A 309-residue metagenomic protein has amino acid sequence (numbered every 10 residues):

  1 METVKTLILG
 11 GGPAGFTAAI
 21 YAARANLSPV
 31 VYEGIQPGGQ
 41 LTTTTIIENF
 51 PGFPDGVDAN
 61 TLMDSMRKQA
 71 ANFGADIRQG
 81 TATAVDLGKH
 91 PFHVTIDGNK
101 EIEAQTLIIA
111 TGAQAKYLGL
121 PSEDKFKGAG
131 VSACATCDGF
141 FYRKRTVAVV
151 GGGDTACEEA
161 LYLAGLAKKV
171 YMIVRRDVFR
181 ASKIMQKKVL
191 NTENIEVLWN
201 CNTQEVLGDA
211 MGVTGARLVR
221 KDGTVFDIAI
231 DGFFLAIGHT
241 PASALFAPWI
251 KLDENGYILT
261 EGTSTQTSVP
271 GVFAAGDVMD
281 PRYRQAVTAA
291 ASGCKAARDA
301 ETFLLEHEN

Functional and structural regions predicted by a protein language model:
M1-L9, A25, V30, A75-R145 (+4 more regions): FAD-binding core/adjacent interface of flavoenzyme oxidoreductases
M1-L9, R24-L27, T214-K221, F226-G232 (+4 more regions): Rossmann-like nucleotide/phosphate-binding core characteristic of flavoprotein oxidoreductases
V4-F73, C157-K183, D253: Beta1-alpha1 glycine-rich phosphate/pyrophosphate-binding loop at the start of Rossmann-like nucleotide-binding domains
G10-G15, G112, G151-G153, G276: Conserved phosphate-binding and hydrolysis motifs of nucleotide-dependent enzymes
A19-I20, T43, G119-S122, A160-Y162 (+3 more regions): Short amphipathic alpha-helical segments
A70-I96, E101-E103, G165-G262, T302-N309: A Rossmann-like FAD-binding core segment of flavoenzymes
G119, K125-F141, I237-R284, S292 (+1 more regions): FAD-site-proximal beta/loop scaffold in flavoenzymes
D138-G165: Conserved FAD-binding catalytic core of PHBH/FMO-like flavoproteins
